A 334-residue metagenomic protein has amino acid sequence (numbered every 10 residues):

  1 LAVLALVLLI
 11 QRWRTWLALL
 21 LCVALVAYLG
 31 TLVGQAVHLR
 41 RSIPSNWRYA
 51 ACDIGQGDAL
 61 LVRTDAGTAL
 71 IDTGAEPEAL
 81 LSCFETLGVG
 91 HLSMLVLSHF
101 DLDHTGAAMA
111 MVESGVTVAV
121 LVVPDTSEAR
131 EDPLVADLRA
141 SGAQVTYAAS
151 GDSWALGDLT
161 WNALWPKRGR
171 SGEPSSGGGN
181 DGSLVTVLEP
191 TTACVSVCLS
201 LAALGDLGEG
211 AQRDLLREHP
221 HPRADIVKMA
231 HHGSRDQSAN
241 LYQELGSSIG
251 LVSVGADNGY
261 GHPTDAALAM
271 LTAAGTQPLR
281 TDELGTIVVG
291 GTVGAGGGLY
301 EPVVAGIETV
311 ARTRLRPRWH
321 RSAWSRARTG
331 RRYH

Functional and structural regions predicted by a protein language model:
L1-H334: Non-globular, low-confidence helical/coil segments that flank catalytic cores
